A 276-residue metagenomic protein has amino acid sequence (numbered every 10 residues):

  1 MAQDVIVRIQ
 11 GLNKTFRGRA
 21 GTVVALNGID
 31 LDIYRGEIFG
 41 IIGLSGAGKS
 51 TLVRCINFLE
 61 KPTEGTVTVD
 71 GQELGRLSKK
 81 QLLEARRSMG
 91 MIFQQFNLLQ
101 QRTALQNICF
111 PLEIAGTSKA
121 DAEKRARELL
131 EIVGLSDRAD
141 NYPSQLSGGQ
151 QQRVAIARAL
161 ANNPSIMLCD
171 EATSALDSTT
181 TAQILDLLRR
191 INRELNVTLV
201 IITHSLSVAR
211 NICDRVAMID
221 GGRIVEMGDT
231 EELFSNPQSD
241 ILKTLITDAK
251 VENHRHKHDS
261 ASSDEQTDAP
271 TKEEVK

Functional and structural regions predicted by a protein language model:
M1, L233-F234: A general boundary/transition motif marking the beginning of the first structured unit of a protein
M1, Y34, L168, R223 (+2 more regions): Exposed, low-complexity/repetitive linear segments and helix-based recognition motifs, biased toward charged/polar
D4-V7, N13-C213, A217-G221, V225 (+1 more regions): ABC family nucleotide-binding domain
I9, R19, T63, V251 (+1 more regions): Intrinsically disordered, low-complexity segments enriched in small/polar residues
S235-K276: C-terminal boundary and immediately downstream tail of ABC-type ATPase nucleotide-binding domains
